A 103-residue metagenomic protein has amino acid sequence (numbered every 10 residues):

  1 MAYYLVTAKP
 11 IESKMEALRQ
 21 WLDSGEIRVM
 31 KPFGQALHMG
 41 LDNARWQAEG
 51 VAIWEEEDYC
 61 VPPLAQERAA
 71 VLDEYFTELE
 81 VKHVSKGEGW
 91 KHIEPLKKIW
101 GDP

Functional and structural regions predicted by a protein language model:
M1-A70, W90-P103: Short S/T/G/P-rich N-terminal loop/turn motif that feeds into the first structured element of a domain
T77-G89: Conserved short beta-strand edge segments in small beta-sheet-based binding/regulatory domains
